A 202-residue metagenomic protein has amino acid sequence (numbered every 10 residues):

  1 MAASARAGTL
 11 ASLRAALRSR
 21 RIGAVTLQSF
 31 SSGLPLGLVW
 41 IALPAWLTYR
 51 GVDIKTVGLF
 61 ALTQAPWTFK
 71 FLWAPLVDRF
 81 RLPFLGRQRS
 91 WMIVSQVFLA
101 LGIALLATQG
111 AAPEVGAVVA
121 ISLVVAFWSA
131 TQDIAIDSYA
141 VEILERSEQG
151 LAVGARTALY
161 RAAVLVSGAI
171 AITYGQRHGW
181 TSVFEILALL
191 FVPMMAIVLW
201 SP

Functional and structural regions predicted by a protein language model:
A7-W67: Helix-loop boundary and gating motifs at the non-cytosolic
A45, P75-R81, A107-T108, L165-E185: Transmembrane alpha-helix termini and helix-breaking/packing motifs in multi-pass membrane transporters
W67-K70, G150-G175: Glycine-rich segments within core transmembrane alpha-helices of 12-TM secondary carriers
R79-Q96: Cytoplasmic membrane-interface "Motif A"-like loop-to-helix N-cap segments of 12-TM Major Facilitator Superfamily
M92-P113: C-terminal ends and interior cores of transmembrane alpha-helices in multi-pass membrane transporters/permeases
V94-L101, S182-W200: Symmetry-related core transmembrane helices of the 12-TM Major Facilitator Superfamily/SLC fold
V124-L159: Cytoplasmic helix-loop-helix junction between adjacent transmembrane helices in 12-TM secondary transporters
